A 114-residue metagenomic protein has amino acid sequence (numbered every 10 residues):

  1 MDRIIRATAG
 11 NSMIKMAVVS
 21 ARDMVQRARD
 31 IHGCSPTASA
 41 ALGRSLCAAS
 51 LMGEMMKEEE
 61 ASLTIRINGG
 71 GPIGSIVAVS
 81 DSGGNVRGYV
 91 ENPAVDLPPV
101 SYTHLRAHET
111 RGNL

Functional and structural regions predicted by a protein language model:
M1-L97: N-terminal, charged low-complexity regulatory/assembly segments
T103-T110: Conserved small/polar residues in nucleotide/adenosyl-binding loops
